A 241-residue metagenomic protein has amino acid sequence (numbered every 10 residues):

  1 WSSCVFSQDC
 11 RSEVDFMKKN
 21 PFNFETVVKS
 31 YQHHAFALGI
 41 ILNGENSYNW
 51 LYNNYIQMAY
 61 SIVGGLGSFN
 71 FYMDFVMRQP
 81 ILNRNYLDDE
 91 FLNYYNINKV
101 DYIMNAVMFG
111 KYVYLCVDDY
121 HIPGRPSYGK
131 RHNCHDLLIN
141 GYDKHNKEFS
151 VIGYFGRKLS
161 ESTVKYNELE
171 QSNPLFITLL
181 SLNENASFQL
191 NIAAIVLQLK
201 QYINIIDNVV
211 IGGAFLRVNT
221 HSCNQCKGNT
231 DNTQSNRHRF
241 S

Functional and structural regions predicted by a protein language model:
C10-I97: Cysteine-nucleophile protease catalytic domains, especially the papain-like/related folds used in DUB/UBL proteases
F24-G44, S68-F75, A194, Q201 (+2 more regions): Active-site nucleophilic cysteine motif
T26-V28, L42-L66, N96-N146: Active-site-adjacent substructure of cysteine-protease-like catalytic cores
F75-D118, Q189-L197: Predominantly the structural core of cysteine protease catalytic domains
K144-S222, R239: Noncatalytic regulatory segments and standalone regulatory/sensor domains
H221-H238: Intrinsically disordered, low-complexity, charge-rich segments with an acidic bias
